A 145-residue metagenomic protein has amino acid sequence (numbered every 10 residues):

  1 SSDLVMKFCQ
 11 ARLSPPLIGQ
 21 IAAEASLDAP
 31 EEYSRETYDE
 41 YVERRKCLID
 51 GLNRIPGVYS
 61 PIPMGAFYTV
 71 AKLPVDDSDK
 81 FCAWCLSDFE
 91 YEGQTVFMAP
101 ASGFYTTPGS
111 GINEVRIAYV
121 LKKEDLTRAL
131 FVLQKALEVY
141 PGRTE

Functional and structural regions predicted by a protein language model:
S2-E145: PLP-dependent class I/II
